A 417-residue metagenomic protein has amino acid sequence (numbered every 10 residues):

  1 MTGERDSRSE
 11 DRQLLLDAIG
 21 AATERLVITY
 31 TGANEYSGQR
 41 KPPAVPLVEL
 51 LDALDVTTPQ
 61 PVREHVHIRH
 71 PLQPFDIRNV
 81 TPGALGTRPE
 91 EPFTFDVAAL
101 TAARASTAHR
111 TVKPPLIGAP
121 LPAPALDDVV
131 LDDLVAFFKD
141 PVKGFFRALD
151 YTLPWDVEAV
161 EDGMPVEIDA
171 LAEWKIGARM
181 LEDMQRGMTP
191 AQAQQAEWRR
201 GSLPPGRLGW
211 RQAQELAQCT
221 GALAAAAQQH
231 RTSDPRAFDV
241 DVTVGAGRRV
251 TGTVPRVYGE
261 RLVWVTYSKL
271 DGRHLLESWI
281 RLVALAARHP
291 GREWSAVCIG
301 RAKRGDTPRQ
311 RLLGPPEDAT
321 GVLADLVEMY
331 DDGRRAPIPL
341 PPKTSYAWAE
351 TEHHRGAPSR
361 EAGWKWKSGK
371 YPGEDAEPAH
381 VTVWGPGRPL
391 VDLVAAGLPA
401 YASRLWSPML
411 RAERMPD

Functional and structural regions predicted by a protein language model:
M1-D417: Anion-coordinating catalytic cores for phosphoryl-, nucleotidyl-, and glycosidic chemistry
